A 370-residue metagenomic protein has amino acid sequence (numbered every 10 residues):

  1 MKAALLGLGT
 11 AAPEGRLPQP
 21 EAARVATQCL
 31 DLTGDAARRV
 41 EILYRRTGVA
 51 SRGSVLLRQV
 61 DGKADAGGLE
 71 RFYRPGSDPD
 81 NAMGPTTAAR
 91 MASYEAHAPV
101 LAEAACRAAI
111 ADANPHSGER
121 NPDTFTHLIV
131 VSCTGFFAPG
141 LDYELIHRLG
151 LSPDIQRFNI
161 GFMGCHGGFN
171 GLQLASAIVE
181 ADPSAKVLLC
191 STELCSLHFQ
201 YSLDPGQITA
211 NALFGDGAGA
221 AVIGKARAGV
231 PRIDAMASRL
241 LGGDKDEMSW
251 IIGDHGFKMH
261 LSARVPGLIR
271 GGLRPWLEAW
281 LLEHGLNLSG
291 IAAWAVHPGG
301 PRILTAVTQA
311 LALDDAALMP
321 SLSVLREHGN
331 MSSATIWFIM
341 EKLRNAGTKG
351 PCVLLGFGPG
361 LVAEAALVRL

Functional and structural regions predicted by a protein language model:
M1-S93, K186, C195, F199-G271 (+5 more regions): Condensing-enzyme catalytic core mediating Claisen C-C bond formation in acyl metabolism
D78-P122, T126-I129, G135: Hydrophobic alpha-helical hairpins/lids featuring a short glycine-rich hinge
P85-T86, D123-H127, L149-G161, Y201-G206 (+1 more regions): Glycine/charged-rich beta-loop-alpha catalytic/anionic-binding loops adjacent to active sites
A105-F125, P275-A292, L343-G347: Phosphate/pyrophosphate-binding loops at sites that engage ATP/ADP/AMP, CoA/4′-phosphopantetheine, polyphosphate
C133-T134, D154, N159-E180, R270 (+2 more regions): Claisen-condensing/thiolase-fold acyl-transfer catalytic domains that form or cleave C-C bonds in fatty acid
F137-Y143, L189-T209, A237-G253, G300-Q309 (+1 more regions): Active-site-adjacent elements of ketosynthase-type condensing enzymes
D142, I146-P153, S184, E193: Intrinsically disordered, low-complexity linker/loop segments enriched in Gly/Pro and charged/polar residues
